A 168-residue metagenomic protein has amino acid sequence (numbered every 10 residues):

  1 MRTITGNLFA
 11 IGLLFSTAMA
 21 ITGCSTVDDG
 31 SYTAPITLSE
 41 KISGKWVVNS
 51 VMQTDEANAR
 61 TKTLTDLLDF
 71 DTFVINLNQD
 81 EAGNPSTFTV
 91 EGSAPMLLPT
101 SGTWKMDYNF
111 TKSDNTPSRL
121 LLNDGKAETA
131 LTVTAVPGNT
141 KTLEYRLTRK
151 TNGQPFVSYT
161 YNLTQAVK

Functional and structural regions predicted by a protein language model:
M1-I11: Bacterial N-terminal signal peptides that target proteins for export
L13-S16: Core hydrophobic alpha-helical transmembrane segments of single-pass membrane proteins
M19-G23: C-terminal motif of bacterial Sec signal peptides marking the signal peptidase cleavage site
S25-P99, N109-K168: Lipid interaction determinants
G102-W104: Short beta-strand-centered aromatic/proline hotspots
